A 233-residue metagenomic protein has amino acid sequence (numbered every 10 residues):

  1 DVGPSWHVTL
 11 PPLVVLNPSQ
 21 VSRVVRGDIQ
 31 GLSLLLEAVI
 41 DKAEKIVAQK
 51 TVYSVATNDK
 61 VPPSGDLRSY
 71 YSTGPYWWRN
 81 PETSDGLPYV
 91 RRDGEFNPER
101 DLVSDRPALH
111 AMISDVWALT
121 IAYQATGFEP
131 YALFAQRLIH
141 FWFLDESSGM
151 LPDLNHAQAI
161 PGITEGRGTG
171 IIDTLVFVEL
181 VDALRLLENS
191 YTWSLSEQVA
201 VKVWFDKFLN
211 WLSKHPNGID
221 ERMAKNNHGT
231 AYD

Functional and structural regions predicted by a protein language model:
D1-I219: Extracellular glycan-targeting catalytic surfaces
H215-G229: A long, hydrophobic alpha-helical segment
A231-D233: Long, repeat-rich segments with strong aromatic
